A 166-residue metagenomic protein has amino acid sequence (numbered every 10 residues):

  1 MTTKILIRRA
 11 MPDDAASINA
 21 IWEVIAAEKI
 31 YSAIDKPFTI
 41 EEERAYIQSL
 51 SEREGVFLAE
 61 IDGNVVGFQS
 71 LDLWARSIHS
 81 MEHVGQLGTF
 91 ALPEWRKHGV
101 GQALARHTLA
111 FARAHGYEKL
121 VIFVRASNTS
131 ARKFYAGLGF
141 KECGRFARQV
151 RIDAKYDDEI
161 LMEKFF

Functional and structural regions predicted by a protein language model:
T2-T3, D153-F166: Terminal substrate-recognition subdomain of acyl/acetyltransferases
L6-A20: A short beta-loop-alpha structural element at the N-terminal edge of CoA-dependent acyl/N-acetyltransferase catalytic
P12, K36-E94, A105-H107, F111 (+1 more regions): Acetyl-CoA-dependent GNAT
N19, E23-Y46: Conserved GNAT-fold acetyl-CoA-binding loop/helix
L73-R76, V121-R125, A136, K141-D158: Conserved catalytic-core motifs of GNAT/GCN5-like acyltransferases
H98, Q102, A114, S127-R145: Conserved active-site alpha-helix within GNAT-family acetyltransferase domains
A112-V124: Conserved GNAT acetyl-CoA-binding A-motif
